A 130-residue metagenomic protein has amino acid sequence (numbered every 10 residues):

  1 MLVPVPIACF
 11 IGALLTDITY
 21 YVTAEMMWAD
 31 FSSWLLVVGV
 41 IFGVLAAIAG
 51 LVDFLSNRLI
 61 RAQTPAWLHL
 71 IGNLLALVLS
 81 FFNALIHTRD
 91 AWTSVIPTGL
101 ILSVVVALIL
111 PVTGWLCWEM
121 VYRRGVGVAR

Functional and structural regions predicted by a protein language model:
M1-P4, Y21-F42, P65-H69: Transmembrane alpha-helix entry/boundary detector in multi-pass membrane proteins
M1-T16: The first (N-terminal) embedded transmembrane alpha-helix
I7, V37-V40, W67-L70, L74-L77 (+2 more regions): Hydrophobic alpha-helical segments of membrane proteins, primarily the transmembrane helices and their short helical
I11, I18, I48-L51, F81 (+1 more regions): Hydrophobic residues within the alpha-helical transmembrane core of Major Facilitator Superfamily
W28-W34, A62-P65, T93-L102: Non-cytosolic membrane-interface motifs at loop->transmembrane helix junctions
V52-L74: Loop-to-transmembrane helix junctions at the membrane interface
F81-G99: Membrane-helix boundary connector in multi-pass membrane proteins
L108-R124: Membrane-water interface at the C-terminal end of transmembrane alpha helices
